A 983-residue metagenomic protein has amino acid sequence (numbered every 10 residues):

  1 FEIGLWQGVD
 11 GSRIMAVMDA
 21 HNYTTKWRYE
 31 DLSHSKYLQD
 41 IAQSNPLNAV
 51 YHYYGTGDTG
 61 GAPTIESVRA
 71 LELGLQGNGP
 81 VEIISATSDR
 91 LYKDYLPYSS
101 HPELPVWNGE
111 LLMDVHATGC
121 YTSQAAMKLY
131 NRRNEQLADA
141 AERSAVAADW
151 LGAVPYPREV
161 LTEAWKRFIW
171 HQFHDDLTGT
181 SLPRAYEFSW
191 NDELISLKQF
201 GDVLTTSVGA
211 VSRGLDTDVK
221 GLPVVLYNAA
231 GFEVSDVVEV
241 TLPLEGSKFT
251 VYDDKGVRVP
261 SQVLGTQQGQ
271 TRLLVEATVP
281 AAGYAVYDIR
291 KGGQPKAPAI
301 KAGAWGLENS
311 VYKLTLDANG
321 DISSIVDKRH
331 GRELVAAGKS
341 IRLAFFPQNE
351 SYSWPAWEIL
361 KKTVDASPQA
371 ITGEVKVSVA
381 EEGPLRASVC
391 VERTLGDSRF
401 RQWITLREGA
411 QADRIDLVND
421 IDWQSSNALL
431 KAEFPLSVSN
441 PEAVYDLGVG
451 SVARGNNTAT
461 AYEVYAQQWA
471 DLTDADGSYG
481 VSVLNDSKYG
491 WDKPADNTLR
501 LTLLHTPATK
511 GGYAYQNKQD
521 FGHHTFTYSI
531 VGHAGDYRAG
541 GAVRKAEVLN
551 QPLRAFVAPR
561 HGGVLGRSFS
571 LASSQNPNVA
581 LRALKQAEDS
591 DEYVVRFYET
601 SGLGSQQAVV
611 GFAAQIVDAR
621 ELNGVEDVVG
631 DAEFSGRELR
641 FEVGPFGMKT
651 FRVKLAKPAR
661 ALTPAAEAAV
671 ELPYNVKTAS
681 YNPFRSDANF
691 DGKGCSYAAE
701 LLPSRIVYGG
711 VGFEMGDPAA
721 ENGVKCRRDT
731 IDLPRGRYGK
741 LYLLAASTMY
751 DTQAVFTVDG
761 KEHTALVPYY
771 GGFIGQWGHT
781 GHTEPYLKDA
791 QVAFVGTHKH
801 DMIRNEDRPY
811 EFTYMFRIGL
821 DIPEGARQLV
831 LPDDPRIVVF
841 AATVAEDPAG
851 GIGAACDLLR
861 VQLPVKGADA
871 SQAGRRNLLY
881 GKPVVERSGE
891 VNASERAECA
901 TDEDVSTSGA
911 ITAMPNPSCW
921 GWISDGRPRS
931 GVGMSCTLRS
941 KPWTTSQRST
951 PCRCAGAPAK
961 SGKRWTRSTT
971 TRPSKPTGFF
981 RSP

Functional and structural regions predicted by a protein language model:
F1-K26, V767-Q776, T780-G781: Surface-exposed loop and adjacent secondary-structure segments within mature catalytic domains
E2, L104, T205, G209 (+1 more regions): C-terminal (or distal) subdomains of carbohydrate-active enzymes
G11-D218, A229-G231, S478-A558, A587 (+1 more regions): Catalytic grooves of carbohydrate-active enzymes
S235, A412-R414, S590-D591, P734-Y742 (+3 more regions): Extended extracellular/luminal ectodomain segments enriched in beta-structured repeat modules
E392-S398, T506-A508, S573-Q575, Y598 (+6 more regions): Extracellular beta-rich ligand/substrate-recognition surface
V609-F612, Q753-K761, W943-P958: Short, surface-exposed beta-strand/strand-loop-strand elements in extracellular ectodomains
A659-A873: N-terminal/edge-of-domain interface segments
G796, R860-S930, L938-T950, K960 (+1 more regions): Disordered, acidic Ser/Thr/Pro-rich linker "stalks" and the adjacent N-terminal cap of the next globular domain
